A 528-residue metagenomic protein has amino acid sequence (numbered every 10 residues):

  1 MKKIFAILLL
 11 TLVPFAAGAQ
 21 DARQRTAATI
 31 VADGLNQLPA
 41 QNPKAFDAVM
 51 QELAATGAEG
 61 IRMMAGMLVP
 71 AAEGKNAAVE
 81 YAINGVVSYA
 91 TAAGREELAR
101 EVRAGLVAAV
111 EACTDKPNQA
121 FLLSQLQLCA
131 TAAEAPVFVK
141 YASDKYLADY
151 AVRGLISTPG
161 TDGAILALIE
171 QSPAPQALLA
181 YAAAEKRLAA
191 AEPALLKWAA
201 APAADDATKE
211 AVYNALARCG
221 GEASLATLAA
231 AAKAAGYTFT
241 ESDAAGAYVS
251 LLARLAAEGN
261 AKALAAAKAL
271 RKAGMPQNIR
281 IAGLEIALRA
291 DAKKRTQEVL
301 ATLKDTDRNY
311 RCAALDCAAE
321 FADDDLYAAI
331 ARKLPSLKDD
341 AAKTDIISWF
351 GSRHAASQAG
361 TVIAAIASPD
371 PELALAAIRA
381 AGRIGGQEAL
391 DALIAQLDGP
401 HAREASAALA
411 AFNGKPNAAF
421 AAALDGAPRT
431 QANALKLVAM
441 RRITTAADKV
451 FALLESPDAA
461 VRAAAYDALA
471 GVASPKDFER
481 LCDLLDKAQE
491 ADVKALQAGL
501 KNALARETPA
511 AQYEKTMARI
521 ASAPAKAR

Functional and structural regions predicted by a protein language model:
M1-I4: Positively charged n-region of N-terminal signal peptides that target proteins for export
A6-P14: Bacterial N-terminal signal peptides
A16-A19: Boundary at the C-terminal end of the N-terminal hydrophobic targeting segment
D21-N36, A58-V69, A92-V110, C129-A142 (+19 more regions): Amphipathic alpha-helical scaffolding segments comprising HEAT/armadillo-like alpha-solenoid repeats
Q41-N42, A72-K75, T114-D115, S143-L147 (+12 more regions): Short inter-helical turns and helix N-cap capping residues of alpha-solenoid HEAT/ARM repeat scaffolds
N42-N84: N-terminal, post-signal-peptide region of Sec/Tat-exported proteins
P43-F46, I61, K75-E80, Q119 (+17 more regions): Residue-level detector of extended alpha-helical repeat arrays and alpha-solenoid scaffolds
E52-A55, Y81-Y89, Q125-L128, G154-S157 (+15 more regions): Core register positions within helices of long alpha-helical scaffolds
